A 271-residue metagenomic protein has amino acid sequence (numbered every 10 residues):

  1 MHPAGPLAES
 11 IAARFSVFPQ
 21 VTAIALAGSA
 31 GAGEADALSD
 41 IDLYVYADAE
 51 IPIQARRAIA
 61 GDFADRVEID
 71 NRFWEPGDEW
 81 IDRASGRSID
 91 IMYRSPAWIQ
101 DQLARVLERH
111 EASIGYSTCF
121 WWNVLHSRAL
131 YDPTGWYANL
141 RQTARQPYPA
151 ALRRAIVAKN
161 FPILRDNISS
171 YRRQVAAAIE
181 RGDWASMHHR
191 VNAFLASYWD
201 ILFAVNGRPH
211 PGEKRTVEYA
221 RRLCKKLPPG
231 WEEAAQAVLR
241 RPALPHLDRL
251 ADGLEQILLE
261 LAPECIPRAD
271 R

Functional and structural regions predicted by a protein language model:
M1-A25: Helical scaffold of the NTase/Pol beta-like nucleotidyltransferase catalytic core
G5, G135-R271: Conserved nucleotidyltransferase catalytic core and NTase-mimicking acidic/glycine-rich helix/loop elements in nucleic
A8-S10, A27-A30, W74-G77: Short alpha-helical segments and helix-capping/turn motifs at coil-helix boundaries
I11, F15, I59-F63, V67: Hydrophobic, Leu/Ile/Phe/Ala-enriched alpha-helical segments that form helix-helix packing faces
G28-D62, D78, D82-R94: Catalytic metal-binding acidic patch
D62-I179: Conserved NTP/Mg2+-binding pocket subregion across the NTase superfamily
